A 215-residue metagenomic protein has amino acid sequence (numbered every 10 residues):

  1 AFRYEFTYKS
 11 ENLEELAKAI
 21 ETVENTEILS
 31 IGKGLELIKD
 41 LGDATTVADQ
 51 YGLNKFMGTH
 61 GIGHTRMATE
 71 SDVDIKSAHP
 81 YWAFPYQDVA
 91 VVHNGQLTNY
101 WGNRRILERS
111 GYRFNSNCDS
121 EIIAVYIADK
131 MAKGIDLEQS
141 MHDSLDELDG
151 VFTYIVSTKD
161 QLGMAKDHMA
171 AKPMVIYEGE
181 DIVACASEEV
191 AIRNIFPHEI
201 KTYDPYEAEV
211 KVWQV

Functional and structural regions predicted by a protein language model:
A1-V215: Conserved short alpha-helical segments that host acidic/polar catalytic motifs at enzyme active sites
